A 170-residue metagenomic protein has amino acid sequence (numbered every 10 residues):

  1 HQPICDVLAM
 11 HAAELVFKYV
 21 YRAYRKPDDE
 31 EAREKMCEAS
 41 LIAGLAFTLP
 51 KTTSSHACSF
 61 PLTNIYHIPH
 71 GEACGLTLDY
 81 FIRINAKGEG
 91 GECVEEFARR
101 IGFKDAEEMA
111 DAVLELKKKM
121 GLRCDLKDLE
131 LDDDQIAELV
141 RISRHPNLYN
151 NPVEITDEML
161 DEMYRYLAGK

Functional and structural regions predicted by a protein language model:
H1-P50, P152-E158: Carboxylate- and glycine-rich phosphate/diphosphate-binding segment that chelates Mg2+/Mn2+
P3-E14, E72, G88, E107 (+1 more regions): Alpha-helix N-cap/helix-start motif at coil-to-helix transitions, marked by capping-box chemistry
V7-H11, L15, K35-E38, A57-F60 (+4 more regions): Amphipathic alpha-helical interaction segments
L15, Y19, A39-I42, A57-P61 (+5 more regions): A general alpha-helix detector
V20, F47, I82, K117 (+1 more regions): Hydrophobic residues within well-ordered, non-membrane alpha-helices that form the packing/core of soluble catalytic
R22-K26, I42-L45, L49, N64 (+5 more regions): General structural signal for alpha-helix termini and helix-helix connectors
P50-A106, L114: C-terminal catalytic subdomain
E95, R100-K170: C-terminal charged capping/lid subdomain of soluble metabolic enzymes
